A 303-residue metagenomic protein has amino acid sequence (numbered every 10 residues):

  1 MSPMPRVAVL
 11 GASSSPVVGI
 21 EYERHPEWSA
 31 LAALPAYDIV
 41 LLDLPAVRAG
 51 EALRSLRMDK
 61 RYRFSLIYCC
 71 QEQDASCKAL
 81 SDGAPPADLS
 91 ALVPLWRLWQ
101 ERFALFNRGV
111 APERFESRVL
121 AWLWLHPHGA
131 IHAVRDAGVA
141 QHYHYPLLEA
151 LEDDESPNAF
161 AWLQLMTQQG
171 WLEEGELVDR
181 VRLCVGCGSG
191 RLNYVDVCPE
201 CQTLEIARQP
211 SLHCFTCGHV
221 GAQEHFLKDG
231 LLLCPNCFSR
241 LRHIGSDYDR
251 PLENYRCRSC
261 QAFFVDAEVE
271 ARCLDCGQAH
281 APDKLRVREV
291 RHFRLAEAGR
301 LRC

Functional and structural regions predicted by a protein language model:
M1-M58, A87-A91: A short, well-structured beta->alpha microelement
P5-R6, A49, E72-L92, W96-L98 (+3 more regions): Regulatory and interdomain segments flanking nucleotide-handling catalytic cores in signaling/defense enzymes
G19, R63-F64: A generic structural signal for alpha->beta connector loops
A36-I39, F64, L80-A84: Short, well-ordered alpha-helix to beta-strand connector turns
L41-L42, F64-A75: A short, hydrophobic beta-strand element within the central beta-sheet of small alpha/beta folds
R57-Y62, S189: Short, charge-rich binding segments
Q73-R182, G186-D196: N-terminal alpha-helical interaction blocks
Q168-L295: Cys/His-rich short segments
